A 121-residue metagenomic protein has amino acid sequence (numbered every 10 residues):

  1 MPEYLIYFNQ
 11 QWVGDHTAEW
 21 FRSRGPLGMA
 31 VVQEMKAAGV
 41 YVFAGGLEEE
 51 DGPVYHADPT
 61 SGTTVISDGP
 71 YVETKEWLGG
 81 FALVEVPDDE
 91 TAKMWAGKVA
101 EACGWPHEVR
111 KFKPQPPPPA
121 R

Functional and structural regions predicted by a protein language model:
M1-R121: Conserved, structured core segments of small domains
